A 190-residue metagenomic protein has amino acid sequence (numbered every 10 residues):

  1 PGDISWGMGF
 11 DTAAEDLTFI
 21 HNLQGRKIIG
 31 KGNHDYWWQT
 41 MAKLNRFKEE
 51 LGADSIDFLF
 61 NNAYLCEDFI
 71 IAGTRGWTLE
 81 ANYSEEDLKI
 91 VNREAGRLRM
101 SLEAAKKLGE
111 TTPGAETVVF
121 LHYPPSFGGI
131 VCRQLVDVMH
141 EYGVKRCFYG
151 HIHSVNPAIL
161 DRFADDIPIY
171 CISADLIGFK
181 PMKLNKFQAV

Functional and structural regions predicted by a protein language model:
P1, K31, A72-R75, Y149: Short glycine-rich loop/turn motifs that provide flexible caps or phosphate-binding loops at active sites
P1-C66, V131-Y142, D165-A174: Core catalytic region of metal-dependent phosphoesterases/phosphodiesterases, especially metallo-beta-lactamase-like
S5, D16-H21, R46, M100-L108 (+4 more regions): Catalytic phosphate/metal-binding cores of nucleic-acid and nucleotide-processing enzymes, i.e., regions that mediate
K27-I29, I71, T117, C147 (+1 more regions): Hydrophobic/aromatic residues located in beta-strands of well-ordered beta-sheets within soluble catalytic
D35, G76-L79, P124-S126, S154 (+1 more regions): Short, solvent-exposed loop/turn segments at secondary-structure junctions
T40-I130, V138, A189: Conserved catalytic scaffold of divalent metal-dependent phosphoesterases
K89, E103, E141-Y142, V155-V190: Binuclear metal-dependent phosphoesterase catalytic core
V119-S126, V144-N156: Histidine-centered catalytic micro-motifs
